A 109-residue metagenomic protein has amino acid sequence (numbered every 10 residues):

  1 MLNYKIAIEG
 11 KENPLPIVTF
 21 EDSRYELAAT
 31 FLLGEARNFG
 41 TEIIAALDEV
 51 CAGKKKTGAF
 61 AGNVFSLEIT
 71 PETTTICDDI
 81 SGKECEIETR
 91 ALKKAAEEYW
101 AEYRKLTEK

Functional and structural regions predicted by a protein language model:
M1-F60: The feature represents the first ordered module of a protein
T19, T30-L33, G82, T89-A91 (+1 more regions): Surface-exposed beta-strand edges and their flanking turn/coil or helix-capping segments
A36-G40, K94-E97, L106: Short, low-complexity, polar/charged sequence segments that are solvent-exposed and flexible
A45-E97: Amphipathic protein-protein interaction modules
A101-K109: Short, Lys/Arg-rich amphipathic alpha-helical interaction segments that bind nucleic acids or acidic protein surfaces
